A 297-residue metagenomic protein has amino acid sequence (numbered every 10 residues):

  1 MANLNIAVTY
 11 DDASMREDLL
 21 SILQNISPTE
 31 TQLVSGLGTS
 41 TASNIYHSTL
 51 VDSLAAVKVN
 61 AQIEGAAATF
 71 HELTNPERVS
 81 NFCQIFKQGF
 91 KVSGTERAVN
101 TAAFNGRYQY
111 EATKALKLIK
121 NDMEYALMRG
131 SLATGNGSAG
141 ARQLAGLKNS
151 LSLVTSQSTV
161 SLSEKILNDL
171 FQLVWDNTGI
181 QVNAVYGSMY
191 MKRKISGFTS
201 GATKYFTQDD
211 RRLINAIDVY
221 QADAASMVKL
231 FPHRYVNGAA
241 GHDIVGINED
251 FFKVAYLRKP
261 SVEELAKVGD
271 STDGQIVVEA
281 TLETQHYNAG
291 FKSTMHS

Functional and structural regions predicted by a protein language model:
M1-S297: Flexible, glycine/threonine- and acidic-rich loop/arm segments that mediate assembly and lattice contacts in viral
